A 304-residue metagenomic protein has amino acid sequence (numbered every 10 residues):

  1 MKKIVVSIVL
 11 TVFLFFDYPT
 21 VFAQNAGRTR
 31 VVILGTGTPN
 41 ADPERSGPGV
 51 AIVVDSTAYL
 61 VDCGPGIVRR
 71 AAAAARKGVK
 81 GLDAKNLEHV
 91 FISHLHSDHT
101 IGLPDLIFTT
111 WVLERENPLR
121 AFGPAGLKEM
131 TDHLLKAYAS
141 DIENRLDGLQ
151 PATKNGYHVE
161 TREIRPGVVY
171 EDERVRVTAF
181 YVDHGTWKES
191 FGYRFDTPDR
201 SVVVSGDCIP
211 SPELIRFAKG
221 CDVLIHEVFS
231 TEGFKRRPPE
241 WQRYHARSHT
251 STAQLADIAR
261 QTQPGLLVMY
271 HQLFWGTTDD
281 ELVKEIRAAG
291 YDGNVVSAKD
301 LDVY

Functional and structural regions predicted by a protein language model:
K2, F22-V203, E281-Y304: Binuclear metal-dependent hydrolase catalytic cores
K3-I4, Q272: Hydrophobic alpha-helical segments, especially transmembrane helices and their immediate juxtamembrane helical caps
V6-D17: Bacterial N-terminal signal peptides
V12-F13, A72, F217: Alpha-helical transmembrane segments and their juxtamembrane interfaces
G192, D199-S201, I209-D302: Cap/insert and terminal regions of metallo-dependent hydrolase folds
